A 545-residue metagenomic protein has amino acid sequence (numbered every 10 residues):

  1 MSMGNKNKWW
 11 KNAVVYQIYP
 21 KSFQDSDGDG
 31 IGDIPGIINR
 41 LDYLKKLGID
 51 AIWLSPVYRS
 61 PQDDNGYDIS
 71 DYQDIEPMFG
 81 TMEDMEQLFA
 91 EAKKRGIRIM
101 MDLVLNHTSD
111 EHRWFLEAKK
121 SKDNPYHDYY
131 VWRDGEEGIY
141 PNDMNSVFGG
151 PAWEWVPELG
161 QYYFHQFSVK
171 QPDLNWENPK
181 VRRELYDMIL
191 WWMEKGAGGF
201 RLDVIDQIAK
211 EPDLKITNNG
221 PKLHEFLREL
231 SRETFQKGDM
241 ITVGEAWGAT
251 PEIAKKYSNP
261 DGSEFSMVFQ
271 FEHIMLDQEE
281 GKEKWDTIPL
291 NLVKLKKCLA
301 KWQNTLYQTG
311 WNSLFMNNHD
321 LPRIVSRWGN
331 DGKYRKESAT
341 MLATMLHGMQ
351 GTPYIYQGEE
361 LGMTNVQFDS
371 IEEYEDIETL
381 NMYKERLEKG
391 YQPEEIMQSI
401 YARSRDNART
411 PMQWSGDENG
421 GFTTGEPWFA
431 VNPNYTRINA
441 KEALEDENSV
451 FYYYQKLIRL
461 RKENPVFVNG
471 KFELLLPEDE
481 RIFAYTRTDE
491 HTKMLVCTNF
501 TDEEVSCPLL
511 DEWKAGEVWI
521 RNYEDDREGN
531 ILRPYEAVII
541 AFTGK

Functional and structural regions predicted by a protein language model:
S2-K545: Active-site and adjacent substrate-binding regions of carbohydrate-active enzymes
